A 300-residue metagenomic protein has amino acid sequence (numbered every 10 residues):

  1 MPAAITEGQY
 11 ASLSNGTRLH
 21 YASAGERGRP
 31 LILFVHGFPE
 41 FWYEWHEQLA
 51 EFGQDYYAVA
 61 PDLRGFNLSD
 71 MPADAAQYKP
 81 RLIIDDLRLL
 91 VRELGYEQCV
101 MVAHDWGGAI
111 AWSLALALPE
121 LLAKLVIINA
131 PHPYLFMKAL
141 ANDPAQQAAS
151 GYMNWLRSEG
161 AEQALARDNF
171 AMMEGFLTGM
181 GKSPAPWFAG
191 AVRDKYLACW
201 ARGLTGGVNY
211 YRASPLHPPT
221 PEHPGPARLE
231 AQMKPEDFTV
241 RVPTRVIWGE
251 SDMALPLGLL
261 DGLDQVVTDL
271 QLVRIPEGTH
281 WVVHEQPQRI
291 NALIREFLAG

Functional and structural regions predicted by a protein language model:
P2-G8, T17-L19, A24, V59 (+3 more regions): Flexible "cap/lid" subdomain of the alpha/beta-hydrolase fold that forms the substrate-access gate
Y10-S12: Residue-level detector of beta-strand face positions
N15-T17, R29: Short acidic/polar mixed-charge low-complexity motifs
S23-M71, L90: Conserved HGGG/HGGXW glycine-rich cap/lid loop of the alpha/beta-hydrolase fold
G37, K79, E285-Q286: Active-site helix-initiating loop/hinge in glycosyltransferases
D62, R274-P276: Residue-level recognition of beta-strand->loop/alpha-helix junctions
G278-P287, N291: Catalytic histidine-centered segment of alpha/beta-hydrolase-like enzymes
I294-G300: Short, hydrophobic alpha-helical segments
